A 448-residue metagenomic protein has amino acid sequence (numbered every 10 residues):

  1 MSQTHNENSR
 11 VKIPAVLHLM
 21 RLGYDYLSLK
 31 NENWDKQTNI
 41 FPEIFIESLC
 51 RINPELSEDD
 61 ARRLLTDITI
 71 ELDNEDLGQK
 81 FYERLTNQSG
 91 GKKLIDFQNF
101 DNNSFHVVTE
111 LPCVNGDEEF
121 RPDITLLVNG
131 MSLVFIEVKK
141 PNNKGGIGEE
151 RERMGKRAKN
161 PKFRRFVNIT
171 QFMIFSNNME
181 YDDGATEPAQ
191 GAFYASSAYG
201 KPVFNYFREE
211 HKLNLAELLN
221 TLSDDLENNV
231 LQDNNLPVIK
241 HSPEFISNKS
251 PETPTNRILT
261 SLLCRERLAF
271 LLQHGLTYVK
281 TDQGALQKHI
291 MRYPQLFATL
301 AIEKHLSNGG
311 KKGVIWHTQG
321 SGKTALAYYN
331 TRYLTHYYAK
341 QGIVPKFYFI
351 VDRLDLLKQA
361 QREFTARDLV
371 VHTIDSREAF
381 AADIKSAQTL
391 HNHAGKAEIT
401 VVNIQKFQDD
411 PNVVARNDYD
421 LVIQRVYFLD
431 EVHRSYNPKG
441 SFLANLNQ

Functional and structural regions predicted by a protein language model:
S2-R10, P14-K346, D355, Q359-V371 (+5 more regions): ATP-dependent helicase/translocase motor core
P122, E363, S386-A387, N412-A415 (+1 more regions): Short beta-alpha junctions and helix-cap segments that line functional grooves
P294, A397-A415: Conserved helicase/translocase P-loop NTPase motor core
F349, T400-V402, Y427: Hydrophobic positions in the central parallel beta-sheet of the AAA+
L354, I374-A387, I404-D409: Conserved helicase motor
V371-S376, S435, K439: Acidic/polar loop patches that form or flank catalytic/metal-binding clefts of enzymes that bind anionic ligands
A379-T400, D418-V422: Conserved motor-coupling elements within RecA-like helicase/translocase cores
D418-Q448: SF2 helicase catalytic motif II
